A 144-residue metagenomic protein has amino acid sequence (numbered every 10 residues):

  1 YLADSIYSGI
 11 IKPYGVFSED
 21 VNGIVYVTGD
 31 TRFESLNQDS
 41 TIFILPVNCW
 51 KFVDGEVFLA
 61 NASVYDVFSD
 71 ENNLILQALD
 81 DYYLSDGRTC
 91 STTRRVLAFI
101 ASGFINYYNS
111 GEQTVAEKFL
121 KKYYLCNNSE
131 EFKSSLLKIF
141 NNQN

Functional and structural regions predicted by a protein language model:
L2-Y7: A short beta-strand motif characteristic of beta-propeller blades
S8-S18: Repeated scaffold domains used in trafficking and secretory/extracellular systems, primarily beta-propellers
K12, V21-V25, P46: Generic structural motif recognizing short loop/turn segments at the entrances and edges of beta-strands
S18-E34: Acidic/hydrophobic-patterned starts of short beta strands in beta-sheet-rich repeat architectures
G29-N144: Acidic, small-residue rich beta-repeat scaffolds with periodic aromatic anchors
